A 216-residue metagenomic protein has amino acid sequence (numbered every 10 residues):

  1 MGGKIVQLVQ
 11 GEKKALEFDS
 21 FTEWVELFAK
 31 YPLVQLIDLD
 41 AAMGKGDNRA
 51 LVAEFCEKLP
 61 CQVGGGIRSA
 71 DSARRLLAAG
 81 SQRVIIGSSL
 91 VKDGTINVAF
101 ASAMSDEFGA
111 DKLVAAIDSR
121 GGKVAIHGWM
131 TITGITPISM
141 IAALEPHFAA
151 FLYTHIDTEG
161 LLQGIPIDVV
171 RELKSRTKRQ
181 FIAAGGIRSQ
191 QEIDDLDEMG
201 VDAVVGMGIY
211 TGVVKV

Functional and structural regions predicted by a protein language model:
M1-L59, A70-A79, V91, G109-I156 (+2 more regions): Conserved N-terminal beta1-alpha1 strand-loop-helix module at the mouth
A50-V52, E57-V84, D168-A203: Catalytic cores of alpha/beta
G65, G87-S89, M207: Short beta->alpha connector loops at strand-helix junctions that form conserved, small/polar/Pro-enriched
R83, G94-T95: Internal alpha/beta loop-helix hairpins
T95-E107, I193-V216: C-terminal helical cap(s) of enzyme catalytic domains, especially alpha/beta-barrels
N97-A101, I141, V170: Hydrophobic, well-ordered secondary-structure segments
I117, G185, M207: Residues at the C-termini of beta-strands that transition into short coil/loop
